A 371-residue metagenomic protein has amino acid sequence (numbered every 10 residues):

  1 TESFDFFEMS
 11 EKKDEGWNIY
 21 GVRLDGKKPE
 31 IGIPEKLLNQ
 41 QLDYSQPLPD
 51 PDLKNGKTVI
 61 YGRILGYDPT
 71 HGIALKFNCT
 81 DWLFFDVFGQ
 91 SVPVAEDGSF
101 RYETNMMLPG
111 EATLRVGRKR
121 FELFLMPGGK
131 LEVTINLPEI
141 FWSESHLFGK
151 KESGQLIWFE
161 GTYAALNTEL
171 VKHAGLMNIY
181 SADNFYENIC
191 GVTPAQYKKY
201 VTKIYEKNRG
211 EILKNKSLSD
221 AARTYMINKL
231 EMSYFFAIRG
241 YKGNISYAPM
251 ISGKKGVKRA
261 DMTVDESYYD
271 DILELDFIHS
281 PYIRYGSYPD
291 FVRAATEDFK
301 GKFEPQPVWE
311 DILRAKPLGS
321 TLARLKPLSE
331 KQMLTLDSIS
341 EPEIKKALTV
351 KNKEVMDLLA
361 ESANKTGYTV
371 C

Functional and structural regions predicted by a protein language model:
T1-D220: A non-transmembrane, solvent-exposed segment enriched in polar/low-complexity residues
E144-C371: Oxidative protein folding and maturation machinery
